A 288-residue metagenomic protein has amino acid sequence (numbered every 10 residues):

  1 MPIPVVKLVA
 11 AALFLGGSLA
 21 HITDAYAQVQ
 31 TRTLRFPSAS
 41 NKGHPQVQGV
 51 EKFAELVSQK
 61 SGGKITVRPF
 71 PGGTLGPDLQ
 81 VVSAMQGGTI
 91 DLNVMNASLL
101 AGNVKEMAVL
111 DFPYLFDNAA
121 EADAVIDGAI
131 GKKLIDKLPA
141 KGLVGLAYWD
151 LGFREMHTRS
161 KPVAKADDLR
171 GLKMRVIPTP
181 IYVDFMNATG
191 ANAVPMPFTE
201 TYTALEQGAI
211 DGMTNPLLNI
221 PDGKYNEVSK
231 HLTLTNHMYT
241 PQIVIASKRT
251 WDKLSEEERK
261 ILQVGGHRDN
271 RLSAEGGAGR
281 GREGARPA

Functional and structural regions predicted by a protein language model:
M1-I3, S273: Short intrinsically disordered, low-complexity coil segments enriched in acidic
P4-A11: Sec-dependent signal peptide recognition, specifically the positively charged N-region followed immediately by
L13, Y26-E121, I130-K132, D136-A288: N-terminal secretory/targeting leader peptides
L15-A25: C-terminal segment of classical bacterial N-terminal signal peptides
